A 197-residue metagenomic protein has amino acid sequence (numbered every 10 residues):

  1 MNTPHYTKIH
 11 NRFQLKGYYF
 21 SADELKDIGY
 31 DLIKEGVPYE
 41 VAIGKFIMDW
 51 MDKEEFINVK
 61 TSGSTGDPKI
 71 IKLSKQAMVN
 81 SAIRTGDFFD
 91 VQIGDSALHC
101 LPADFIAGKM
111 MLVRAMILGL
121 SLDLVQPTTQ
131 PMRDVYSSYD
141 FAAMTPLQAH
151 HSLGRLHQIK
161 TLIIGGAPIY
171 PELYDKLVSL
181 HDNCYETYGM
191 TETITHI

Functional and structural regions predicted by a protein language model:
M1-G36, V79-L101, T128-D140: Conserved ATP-dependent adenylate/AMP-binding module captured primarily in the ANL superfamily
A42-V59, I93-G94: Conserved pre-ATP/AMP-binding loop-to-beta segment of ANL
E55-I83, D90-Q92: Conserved AMP-binding A3 loop
F56, G94, Y136-Y139, H157-I159 (+1 more regions): A general structural motif
V59-D67, S74, T145, G166 (+1 more regions): Ser/Thr-glycine-rich phosphate-binding loops at phosphate-binding pockets of nucleotides, nucleotide cofactors
T61-S64, A97, L112, A142 (+3 more regions): Conserved S/T- and glycine-rich ATP-binding loop of Class I adenylate-forming
K75-N80, S96-H151: AMP-binding/adenylate-forming
S152-I197: Gly/Ser/Thr-rich phosphate-binding loop
